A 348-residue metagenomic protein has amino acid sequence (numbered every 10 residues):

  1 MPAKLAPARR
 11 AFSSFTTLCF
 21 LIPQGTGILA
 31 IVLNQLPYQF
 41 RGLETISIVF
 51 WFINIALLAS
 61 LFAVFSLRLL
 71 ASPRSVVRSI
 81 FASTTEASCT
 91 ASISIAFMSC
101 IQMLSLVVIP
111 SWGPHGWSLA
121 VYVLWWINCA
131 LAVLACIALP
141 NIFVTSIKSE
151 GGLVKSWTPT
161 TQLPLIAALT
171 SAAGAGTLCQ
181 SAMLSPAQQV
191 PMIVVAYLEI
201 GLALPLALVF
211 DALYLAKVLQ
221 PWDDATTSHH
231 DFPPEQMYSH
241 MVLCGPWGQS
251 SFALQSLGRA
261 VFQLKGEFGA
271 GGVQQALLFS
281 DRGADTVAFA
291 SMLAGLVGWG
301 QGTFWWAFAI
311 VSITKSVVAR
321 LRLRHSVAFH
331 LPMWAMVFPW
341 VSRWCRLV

Functional and structural regions predicted by a protein language model:
P2-R9, G113, Q188, F279: N-proximal short alpha-helices
P2-V32, S47, W51, R74-Q102 (+7 more regions): Juxtamembrane helix-loop boundaries in multi-pass membrane proteins
G25-Y38, L58-A71, A96-I109, A135-T145 (+5 more regions): Membrane-embedded alpha-helices of multi-pass membrane proteins, especially ion channels and transporters
Q35-T45, V107-L119, C179-V194, L257 (+1 more regions): Helix-coil boundary and interhelical linker segments in multi-pass alpha-helical membrane proteins
L43-L57: Extracellular loop-to-transmembrane helix junctions
I53, L57-S60, I127-L134, L202-L206: Residue-level signal for the membrane-embedded core of alpha-helical transmembrane segments, especially mid-helix
V108-N141: A generic, well-ordered mixed alpha/beta core segment in the N-terminal half of proteins
A187-Q188, A196, A203, F210-A328: Membrane-interfacial loop- and helix-cap regions that link adjacent transmembrane helices in polytopic membrane proteins
